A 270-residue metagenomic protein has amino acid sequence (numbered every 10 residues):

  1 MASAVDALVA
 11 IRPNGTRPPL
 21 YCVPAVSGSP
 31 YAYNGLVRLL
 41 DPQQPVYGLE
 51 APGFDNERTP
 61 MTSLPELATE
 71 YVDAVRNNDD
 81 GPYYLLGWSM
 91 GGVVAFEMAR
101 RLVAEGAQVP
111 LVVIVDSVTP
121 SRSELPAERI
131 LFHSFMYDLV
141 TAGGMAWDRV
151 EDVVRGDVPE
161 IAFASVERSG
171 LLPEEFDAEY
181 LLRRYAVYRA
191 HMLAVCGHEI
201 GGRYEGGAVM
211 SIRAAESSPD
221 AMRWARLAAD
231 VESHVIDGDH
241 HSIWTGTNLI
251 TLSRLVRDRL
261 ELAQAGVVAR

Functional and structural regions predicted by a protein language model:
M1-R270: A hydrolase-biased, glycine/serine/histidine/acidic-enriched motif that marks catalytic-domain neighborhoods in diverse
